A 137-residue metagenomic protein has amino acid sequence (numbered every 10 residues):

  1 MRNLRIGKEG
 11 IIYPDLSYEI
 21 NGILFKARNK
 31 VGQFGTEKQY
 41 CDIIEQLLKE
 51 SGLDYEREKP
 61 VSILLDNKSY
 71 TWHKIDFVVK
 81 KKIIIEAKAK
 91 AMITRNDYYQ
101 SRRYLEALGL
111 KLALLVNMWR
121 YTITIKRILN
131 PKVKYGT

Functional and structural regions predicted by a protein language model:
M1-G52, I123, L129-T137: Solvent-exposed, charged helical/coil patches that constitute nucleic-acid or partner-interaction surfaces
G32, I75-A91, Y104: Conserved catalytic cores of phosphodiester-cleaving nucleases, focusing on short active-site segments
K49-N67: A short acidic/basic microdomain associated with nuclease active sites
E56, D76-V78, N117: Well-ordered beta-strand positions
S69-H73: A short, glycine/Asx- and small/polar-enriched loop/turn that sits immediately N-terminal to a beta-strand
K88-T137: Nucleic-acid nuclease catalytic cores
